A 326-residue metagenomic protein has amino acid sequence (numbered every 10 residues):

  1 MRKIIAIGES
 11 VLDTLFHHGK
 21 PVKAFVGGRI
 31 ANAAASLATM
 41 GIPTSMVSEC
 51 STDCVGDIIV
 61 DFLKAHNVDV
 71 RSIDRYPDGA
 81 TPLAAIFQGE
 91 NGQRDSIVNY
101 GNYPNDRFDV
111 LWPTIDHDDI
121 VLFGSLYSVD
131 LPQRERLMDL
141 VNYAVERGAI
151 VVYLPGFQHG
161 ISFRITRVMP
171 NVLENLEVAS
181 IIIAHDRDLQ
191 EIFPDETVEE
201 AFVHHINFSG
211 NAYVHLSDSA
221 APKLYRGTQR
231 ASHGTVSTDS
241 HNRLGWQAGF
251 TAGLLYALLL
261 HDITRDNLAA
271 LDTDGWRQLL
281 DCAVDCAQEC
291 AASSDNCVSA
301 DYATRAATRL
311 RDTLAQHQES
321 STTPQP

Functional and structural regions predicted by a protein language model:
M1-H17: Positively charged, low-complexity intrinsically disordered leader regions
R2, Y143-I150, N207-Y213: A short helix->loop->beta-strand "cap" motif at the edges of active sites that frequently abuts
T14-K20, I42-S125, A300, T304-P326: Conserved N-terminal subdomain of the carbohydrate kinase-like
G19-G28, H233-W246: Short pre-catalytic strand/loop immediately N-terminal to key active-site residues, enriched for Gly-Thr
A33-P43, Q88, A257-L259: Alpha-helix C-terminal capping segments
I120, S125-E200: Conserved beta-alpha-beta core of the PfkB/ribokinase-like small-molecule kinase fold
I181-E191, A201-S240: Conserved phosphate-donor
V236-S321: Conserved post-catalytic alpha-helical subdomain immediately downstream of the catalytic base and nucleotide-binding
